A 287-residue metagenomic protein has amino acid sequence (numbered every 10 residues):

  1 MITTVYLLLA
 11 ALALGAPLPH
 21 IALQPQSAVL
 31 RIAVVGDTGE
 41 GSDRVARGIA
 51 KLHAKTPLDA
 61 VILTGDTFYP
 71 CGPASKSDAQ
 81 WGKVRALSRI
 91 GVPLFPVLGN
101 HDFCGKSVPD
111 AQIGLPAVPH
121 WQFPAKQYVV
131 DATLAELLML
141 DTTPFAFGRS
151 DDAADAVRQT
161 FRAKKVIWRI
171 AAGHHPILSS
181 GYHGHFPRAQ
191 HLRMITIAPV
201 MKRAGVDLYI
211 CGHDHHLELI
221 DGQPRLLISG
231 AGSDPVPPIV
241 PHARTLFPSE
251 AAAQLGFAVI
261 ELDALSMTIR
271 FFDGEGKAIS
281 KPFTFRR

Functional and structural regions predicted by a protein language model:
T3-A13: Sec-dependent N-terminal signal peptides
A13-S77, S179-S180: N-terminal active-site segment of His-dependent metallophosphoesterases
L18-H20, R31, Y69-R169, H183-L208 (+1 more regions): Extended active-site neighborhood of metal-dependent phosphoesterases/phosphodiesterases
G36-T38, P144, G230, D273-E275: A mature extracytoplasmic/lumenal domain signature
R47, K76, D152, F272-G274 (+1 more regions): Composition- and surface-driven signal marking solvent-exposed, interaction-prone regions in large proteins
E250-R287: A short C-terminal boundary segment appended to hydrolase-like catalytic domains
